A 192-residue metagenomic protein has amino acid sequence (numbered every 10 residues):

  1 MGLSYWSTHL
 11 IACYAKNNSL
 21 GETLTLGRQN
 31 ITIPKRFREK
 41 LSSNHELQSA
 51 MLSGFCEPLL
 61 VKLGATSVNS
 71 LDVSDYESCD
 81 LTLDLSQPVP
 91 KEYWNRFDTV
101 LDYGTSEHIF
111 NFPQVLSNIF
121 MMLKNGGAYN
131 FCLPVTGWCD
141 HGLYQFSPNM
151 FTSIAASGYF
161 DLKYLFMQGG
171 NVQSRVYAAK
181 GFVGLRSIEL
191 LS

Functional and structural regions predicted by a protein language model:
M1-G21, T32: Class I SAM-dependent methyltransferase Rossmann-like catalytic core, especially the SAM/SAH-binding loop
L3-T8, L52-C56, Y144-P148, N171: A structural signal for well-ordered alpha-helical scaffolds and beta->alpha junctions
I11-A12, C56-V61, F151-T152: Short amphipathic alpha-helical segments and helix-helix/interface helices
N18-R38, E46: Conserved class I S-adenosyl-L-methionine
G21-L26, M51-C139: Conserved SAM-binding loop
P34-E39, L81-T82, G142-Y144: Short aromatic-enriched loop/helix-cap "lid" or pocket-rim segments at secondary-structure transitions that line
E39-G64, I188-L190: Short mixed-charge
F110-S192: S-adenosyl-L-methionine-dependent methyltransferase catalytic module, highlighting the catalytic core
